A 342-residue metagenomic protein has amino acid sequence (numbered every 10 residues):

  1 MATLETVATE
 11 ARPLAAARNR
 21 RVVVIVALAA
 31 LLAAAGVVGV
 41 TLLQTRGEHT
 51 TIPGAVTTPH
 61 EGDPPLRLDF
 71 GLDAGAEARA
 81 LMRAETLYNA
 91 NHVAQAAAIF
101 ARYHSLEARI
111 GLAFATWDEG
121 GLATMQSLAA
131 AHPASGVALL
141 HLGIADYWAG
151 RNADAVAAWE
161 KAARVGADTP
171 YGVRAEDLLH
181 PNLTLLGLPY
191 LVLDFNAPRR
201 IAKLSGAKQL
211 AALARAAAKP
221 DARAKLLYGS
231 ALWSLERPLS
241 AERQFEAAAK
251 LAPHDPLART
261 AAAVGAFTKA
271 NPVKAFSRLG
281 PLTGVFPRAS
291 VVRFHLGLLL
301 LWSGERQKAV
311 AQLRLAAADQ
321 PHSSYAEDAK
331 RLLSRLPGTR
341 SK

Functional and structural regions predicted by a protein language model:
P59-G62, R67-D118, H141, L191-R237: Alpha-helical segment of the N-proximal tetratricopeptide repeat
A74, P133, A167-P170, K219-D221 (+3 more regions): Short coil turns that delineate tetratricopeptide repeat
A78, E107, V137, P170-R174 (+4 more regions): Start-of-helix register in tetratricopeptide repeats
N89, F114, D118, W148-A149 (+5 more regions): Register position in tetratricopeptide repeats
A101, S105-A130, R199-K203, D221-V291: Alpha-helical adaptor scaffolds
G111, H141, R174-L178, L227 (+3 more regions): Canonical tetratricopeptide repeat
Y171-L210, V310-K342: Terminal, low-structured helical/coil segments at or just beyond the last alpha-helical repeat
